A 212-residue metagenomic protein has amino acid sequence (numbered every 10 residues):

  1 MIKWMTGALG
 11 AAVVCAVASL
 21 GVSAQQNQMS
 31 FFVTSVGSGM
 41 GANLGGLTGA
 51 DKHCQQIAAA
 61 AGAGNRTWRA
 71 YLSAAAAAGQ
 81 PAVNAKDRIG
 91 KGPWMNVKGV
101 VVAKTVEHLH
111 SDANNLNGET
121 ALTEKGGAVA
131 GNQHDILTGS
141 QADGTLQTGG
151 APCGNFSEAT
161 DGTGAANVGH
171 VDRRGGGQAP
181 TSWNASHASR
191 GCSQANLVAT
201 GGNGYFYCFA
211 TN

Functional and structural regions predicted by a protein language model:
M1-G10: Bacterial N-terminal signal peptides that target proteins for export
A12-V13, F32: Charged/polar interaction segments and conserved charged motifs
V14-V22: C-terminal segment of classical bacterial N-terminal signal peptides
V22-N212: Secreted/extracellular ectodomain signature
